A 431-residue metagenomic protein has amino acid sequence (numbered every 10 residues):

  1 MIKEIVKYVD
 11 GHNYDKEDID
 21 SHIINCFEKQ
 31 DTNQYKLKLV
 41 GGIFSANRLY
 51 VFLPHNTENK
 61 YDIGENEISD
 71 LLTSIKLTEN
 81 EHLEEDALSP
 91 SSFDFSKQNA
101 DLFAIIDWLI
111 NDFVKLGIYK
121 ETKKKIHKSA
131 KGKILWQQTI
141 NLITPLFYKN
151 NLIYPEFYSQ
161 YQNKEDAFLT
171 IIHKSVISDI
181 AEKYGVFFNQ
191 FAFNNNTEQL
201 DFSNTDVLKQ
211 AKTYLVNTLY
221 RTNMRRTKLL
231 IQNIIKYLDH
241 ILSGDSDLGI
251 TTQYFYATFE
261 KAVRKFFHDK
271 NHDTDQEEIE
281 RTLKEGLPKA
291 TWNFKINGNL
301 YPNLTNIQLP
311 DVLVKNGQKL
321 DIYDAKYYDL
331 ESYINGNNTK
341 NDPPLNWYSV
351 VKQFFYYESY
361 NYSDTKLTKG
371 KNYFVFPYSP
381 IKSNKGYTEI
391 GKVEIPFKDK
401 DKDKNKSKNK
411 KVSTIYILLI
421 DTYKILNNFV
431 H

Functional and structural regions predicted by a protein language model:
M1-L248, H431: Terminal, charged accessory segments of proteins
M1-Y35, F44-N47, S243, D247-H431: Catalytic core segments in nucleotide and nucleic-acid processing enzymes
